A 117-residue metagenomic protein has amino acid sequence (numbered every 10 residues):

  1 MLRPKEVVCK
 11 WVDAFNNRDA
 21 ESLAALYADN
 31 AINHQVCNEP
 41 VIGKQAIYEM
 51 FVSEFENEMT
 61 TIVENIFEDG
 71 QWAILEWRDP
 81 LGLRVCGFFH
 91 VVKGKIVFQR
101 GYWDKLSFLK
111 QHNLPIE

Functional and structural regions predicted by a protein language model:
M1-A25, D29, I116-E117: Short, low-complexity N-terminal intrinsically disordered segments enriched in polar/charged residues
L2, A20-D69: A solvent-exposed, acidic/Ser-Thr-rich amphipathic alpha-helical stretch
K10-D13, C37, F98: Short, flexible active-site loop motifs that bind/organize anionic cofactors or intermediates
Y48-E117: A beta-strand edge to alpha-helix "cap/lid" segment located at domain peripheries
